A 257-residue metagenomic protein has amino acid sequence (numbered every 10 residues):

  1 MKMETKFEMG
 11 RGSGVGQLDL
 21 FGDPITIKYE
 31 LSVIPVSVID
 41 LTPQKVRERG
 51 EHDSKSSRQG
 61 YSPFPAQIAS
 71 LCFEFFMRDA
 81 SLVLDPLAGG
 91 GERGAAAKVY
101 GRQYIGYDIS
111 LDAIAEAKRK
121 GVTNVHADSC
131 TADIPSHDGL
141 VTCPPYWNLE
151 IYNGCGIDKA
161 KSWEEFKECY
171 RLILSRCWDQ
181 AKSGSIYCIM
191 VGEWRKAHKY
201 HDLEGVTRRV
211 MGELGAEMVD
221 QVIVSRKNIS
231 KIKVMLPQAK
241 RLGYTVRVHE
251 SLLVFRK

Functional and structural regions predicted by a protein language model:
M1-K257: Class I S-adenosyl-L-methionine-dependent methyltransferase catalytic core
